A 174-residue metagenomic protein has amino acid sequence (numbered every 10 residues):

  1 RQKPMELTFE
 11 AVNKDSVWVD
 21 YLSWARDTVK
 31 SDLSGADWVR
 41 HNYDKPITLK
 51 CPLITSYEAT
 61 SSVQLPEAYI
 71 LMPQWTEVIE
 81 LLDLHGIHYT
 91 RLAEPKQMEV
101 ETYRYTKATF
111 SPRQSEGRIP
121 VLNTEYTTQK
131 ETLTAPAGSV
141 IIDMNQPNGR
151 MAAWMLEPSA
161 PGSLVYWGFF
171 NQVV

Functional and structural regions predicted by a protein language model:
R1-V100: Hard-cation-handling environments
A68, L81-L84, T90-R91, K107-V174: Catalytic centers of hydrolytic enzymes
T102-T106: Short secondary-structure transition/capping segments
